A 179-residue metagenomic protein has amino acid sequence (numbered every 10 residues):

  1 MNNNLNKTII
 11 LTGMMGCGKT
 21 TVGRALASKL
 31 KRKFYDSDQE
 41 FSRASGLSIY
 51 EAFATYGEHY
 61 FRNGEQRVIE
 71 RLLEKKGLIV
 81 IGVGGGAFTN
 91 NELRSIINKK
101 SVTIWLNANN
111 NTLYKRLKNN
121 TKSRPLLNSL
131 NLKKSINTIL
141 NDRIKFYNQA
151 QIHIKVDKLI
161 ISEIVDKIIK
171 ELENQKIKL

Functional and structural regions predicted by a protein language model:
N2-N6, A25, K29, N141-L179: NTP-dependent small-molecule kinase module
L11: Hydrophobic anchor at the beta1->P-loop junction of P-loop NTPases
M14: P-loop (Walker A) phosphate-binding loop of NTP-binding proteins
T20: Walker A/P-loop
D36-N98, K122-P125, N137: ATP-dependent small-molecule kinase phosphotransfer cores that center on conserved nucleotide phosphate-binding segments
K76, K100-S101, A150-Q151: Short, well-ordered alpha-helix to beta-strand connector turns
G84-A87, N109-N111, L159: Short glycine-rich anion-binding loops that position phosphate/pyrophosphate groups of nucleotides and phosphorylated
K100-I144: A glycine- and Lys/Arg-enriched "phosphate-lid" helix/loop adjacent to the NTP-binding pocket of small-molecule kinases
